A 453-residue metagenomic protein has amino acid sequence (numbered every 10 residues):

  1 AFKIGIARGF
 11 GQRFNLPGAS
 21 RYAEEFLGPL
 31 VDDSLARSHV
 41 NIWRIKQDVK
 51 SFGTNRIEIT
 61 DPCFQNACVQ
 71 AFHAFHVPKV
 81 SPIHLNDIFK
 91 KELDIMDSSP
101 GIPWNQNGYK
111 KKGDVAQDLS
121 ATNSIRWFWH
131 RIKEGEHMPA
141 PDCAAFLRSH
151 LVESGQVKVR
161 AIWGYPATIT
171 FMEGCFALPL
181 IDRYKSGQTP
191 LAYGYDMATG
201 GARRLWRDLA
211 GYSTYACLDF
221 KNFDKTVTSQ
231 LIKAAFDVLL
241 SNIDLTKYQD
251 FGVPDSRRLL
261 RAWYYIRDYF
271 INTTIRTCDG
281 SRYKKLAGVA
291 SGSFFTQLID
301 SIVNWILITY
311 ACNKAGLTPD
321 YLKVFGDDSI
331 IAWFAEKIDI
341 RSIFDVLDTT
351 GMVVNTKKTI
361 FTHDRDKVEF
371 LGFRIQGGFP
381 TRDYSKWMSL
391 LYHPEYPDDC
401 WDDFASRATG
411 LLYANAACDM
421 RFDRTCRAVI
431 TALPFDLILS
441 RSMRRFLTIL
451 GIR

Functional and structural regions predicted by a protein language model:
A1-R453: Viral RNA-dependent RNA polymerase
